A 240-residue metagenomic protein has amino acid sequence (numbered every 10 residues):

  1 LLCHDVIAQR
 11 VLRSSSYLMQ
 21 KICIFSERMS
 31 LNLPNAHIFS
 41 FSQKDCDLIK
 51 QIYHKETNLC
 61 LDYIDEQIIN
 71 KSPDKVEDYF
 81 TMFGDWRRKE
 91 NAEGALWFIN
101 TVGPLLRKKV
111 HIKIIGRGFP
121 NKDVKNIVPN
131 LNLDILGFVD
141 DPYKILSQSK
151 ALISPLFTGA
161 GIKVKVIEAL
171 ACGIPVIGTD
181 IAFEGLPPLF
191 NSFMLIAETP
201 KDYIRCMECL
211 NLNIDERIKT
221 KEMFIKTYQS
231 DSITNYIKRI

Functional and structural regions predicted by a protein language model:
L1-L12: Active-site proximal beta-strand in glycosyltransferases
I7, Y17-I38: Membrane-proximal helix-turn-helix segments that form the acceptor-binding/catalytic region of lipid-linked
N32-I64: Helix-loop-beta element that forms the nucleotide-linked donor phosphate-binding surface in glycosyltransferases
L59, Y63-I127, I135-P142, S147: Conserved catalytic-core segment of nucleotide-activated headgroup transferases in glycan assembly
S147-G161, C172-I174: Acidic donor-binding loop of glycosyltransferase active sites
K165-A169, P175-T179: Short hydrophobic beta-strand element within catalytic cores of glycosyltransferases and related nucleotide-activated
S192-K201, M207-N213: Conserved acidic donor-binding segment of nucleotide-sugar-dependent glycosyltransferases
L212-I240: A charged, aromatic-enriched C-terminal amphipathic alpha-helix characteristic of glycosyltransferases across folds
